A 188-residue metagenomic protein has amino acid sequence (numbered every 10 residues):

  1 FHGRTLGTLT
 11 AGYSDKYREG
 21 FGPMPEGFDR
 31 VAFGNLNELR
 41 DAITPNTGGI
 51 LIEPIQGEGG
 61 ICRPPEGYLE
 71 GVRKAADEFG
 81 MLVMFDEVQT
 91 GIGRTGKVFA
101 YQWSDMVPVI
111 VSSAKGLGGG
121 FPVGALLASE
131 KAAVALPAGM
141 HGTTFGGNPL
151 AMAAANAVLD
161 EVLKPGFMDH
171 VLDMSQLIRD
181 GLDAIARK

Functional and structural regions predicted by a protein language model:
F1-K188: Conserved N-terminal phosphate-binding loop of PLP-dependent enzymes in the Aspartate aminotransferase
